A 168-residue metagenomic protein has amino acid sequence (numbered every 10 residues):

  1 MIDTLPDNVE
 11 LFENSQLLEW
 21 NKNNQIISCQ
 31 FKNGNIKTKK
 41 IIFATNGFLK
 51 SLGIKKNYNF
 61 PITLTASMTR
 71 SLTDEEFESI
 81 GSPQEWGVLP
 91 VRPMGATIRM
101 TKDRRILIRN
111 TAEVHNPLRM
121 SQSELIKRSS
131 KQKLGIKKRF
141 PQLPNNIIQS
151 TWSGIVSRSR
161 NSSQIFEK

Functional and structural regions predicted by a protein language model:
M1-K39: Helical element adjacent to the flavin cofactor pocket in flavoenzyme catalytic cores
E19, N35-I36, F43-E75, S79-K168: Active-site substrate-recognition segment that forms the wall of the catalytic cavity or substrate channel
